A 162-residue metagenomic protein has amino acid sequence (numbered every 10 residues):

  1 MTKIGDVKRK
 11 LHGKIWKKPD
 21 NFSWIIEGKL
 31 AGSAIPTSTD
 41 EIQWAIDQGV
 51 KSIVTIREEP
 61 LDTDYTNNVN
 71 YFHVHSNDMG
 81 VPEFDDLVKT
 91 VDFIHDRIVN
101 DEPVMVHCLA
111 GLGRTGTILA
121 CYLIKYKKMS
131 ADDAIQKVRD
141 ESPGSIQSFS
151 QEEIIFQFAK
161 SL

Functional and structural regions predicted by a protein language model:
M1-V104, I118-L162: Cys-dependent protein tyrosine phosphatase-like superfamily
C108: Short cysteine clusters
G111: Conserved G/P- and acidic residue-centered "switch" motifs that form tight phosphate/ATP-binding loops in soluble
T115: Ser/Thr-glycine-rich phosphate-binding loops at phosphate-binding pockets of nucleotides, nucleotide cofactors
